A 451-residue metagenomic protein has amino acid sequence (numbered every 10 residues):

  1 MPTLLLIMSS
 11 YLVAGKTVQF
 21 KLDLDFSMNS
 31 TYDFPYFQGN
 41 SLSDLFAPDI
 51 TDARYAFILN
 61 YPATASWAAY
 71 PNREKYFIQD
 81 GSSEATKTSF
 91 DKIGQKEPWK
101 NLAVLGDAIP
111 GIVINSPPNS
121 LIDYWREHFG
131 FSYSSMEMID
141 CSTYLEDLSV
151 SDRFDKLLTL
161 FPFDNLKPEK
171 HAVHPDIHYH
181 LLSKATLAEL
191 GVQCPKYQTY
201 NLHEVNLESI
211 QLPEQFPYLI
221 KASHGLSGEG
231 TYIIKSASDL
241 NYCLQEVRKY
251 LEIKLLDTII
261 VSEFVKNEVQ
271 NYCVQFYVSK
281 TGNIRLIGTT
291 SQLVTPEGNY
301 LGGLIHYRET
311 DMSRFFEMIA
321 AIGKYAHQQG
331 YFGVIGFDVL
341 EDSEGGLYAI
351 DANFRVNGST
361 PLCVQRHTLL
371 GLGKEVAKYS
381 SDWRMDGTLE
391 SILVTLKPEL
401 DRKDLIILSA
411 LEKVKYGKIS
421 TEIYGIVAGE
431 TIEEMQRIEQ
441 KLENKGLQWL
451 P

Functional and structural regions predicted by a protein language model:
L4-L6, Y11, K16-K21, L370-P451: Peripheral (often C-terminal) accessory segments that flank ATP-dependent C-N-forming ligase machineries
I7, Y11, T17-Q19, T88-G106 (+1 more regions): Conserved N-proximal alpha/beta basic substrate-recognition cap immediately N-terminal to, or forming the N-lobe
Y11, G298-G346, W383-K403: A long amphipathic alpha-helix within ATP-dependent nucleotide-binding catalytic cores
V18-N119: N-terminal "leader" segments that precede or initiate the main folded domain
L187, L212-I233, E252-N267, F337: ATP-grasp fold ATP-binding core
Y197, Y218-E246, N271-C273, T295-R308: Glycine-rich phosphate-binding loop of ATP-grasp-fold ATP-dependent ligases
Y242-V294, L340-Y348: Phosphate-binding site of ATP-dependent enzymes
N267-E268, C273-K324, N353-S380: ATP-dependent carboxylate/phosphate-activation module, predominantly the ATP-grasp catalytic core and closely related
